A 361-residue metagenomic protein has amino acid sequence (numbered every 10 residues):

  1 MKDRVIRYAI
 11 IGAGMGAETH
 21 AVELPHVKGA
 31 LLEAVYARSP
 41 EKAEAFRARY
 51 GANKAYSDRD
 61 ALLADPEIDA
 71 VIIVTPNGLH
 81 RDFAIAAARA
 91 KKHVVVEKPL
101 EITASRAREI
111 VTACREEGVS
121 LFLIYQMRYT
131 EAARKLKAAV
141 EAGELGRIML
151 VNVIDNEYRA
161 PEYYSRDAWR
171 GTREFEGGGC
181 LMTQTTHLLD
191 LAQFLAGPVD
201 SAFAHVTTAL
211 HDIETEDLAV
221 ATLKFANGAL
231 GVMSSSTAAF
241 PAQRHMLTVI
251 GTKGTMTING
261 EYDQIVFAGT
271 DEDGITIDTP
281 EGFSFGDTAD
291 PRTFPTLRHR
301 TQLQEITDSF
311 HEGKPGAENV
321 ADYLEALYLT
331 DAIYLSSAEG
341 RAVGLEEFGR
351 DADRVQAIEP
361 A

Functional and structural regions predicted by a protein language model:
M1-V5, I10, A70-I73, E305-A361: C-terminal helix-rich "cap/oligomerization" subdomain common to oxidoreductases
M1-Y50: N-terminal Rossmann-like dinucleotide-binding module
A52-R59: Conserved SAM-binding strand-loop segment of SAM-dependent methyltransferases
Y56, V96, L121-L123, M233 (+1 more regions): Hydrophobic residues in well-ordered beta-strands that form the structural core
A70-N77, R81-R128, G143: Beta-strand-loop-alpha-helix segment that lines the small-molecule cofactor/substrate pocket of alpha/beta enzymes
T112-S120, R134-L150, I250-T255: Basic phosphate/pyrophosphate-binding loop/patch that engages nucleotide-derived ligands
M127-D212, G340: Predominantly a Rossmann-like dinucleotide-binding segment in NAD(P)-dependent oxidoreductases
L247-T248, T252-A321, G349-A361: C-terminal glycine/acidic-rich active-site capping loop/insertion
